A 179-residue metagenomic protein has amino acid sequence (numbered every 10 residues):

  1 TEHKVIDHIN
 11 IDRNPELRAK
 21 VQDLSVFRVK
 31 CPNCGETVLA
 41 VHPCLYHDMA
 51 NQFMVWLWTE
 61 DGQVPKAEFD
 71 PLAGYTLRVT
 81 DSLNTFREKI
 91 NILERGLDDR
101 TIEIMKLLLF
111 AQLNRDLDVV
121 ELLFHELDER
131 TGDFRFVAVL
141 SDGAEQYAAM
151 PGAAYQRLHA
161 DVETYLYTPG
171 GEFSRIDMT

Functional and structural regions predicted by a protein language model:
T1-E60: N-terminal cysteine/histidine-rich coordination modules
E2, E16, E36, E60 (+9 more regions): Glutamate identity and glutamate-enriched acidic tracts
V5, R13-V21, F86-L93, T101-M105 (+3 more regions): Generic structural signal of hydrophobic/aromatic residues within well-ordered alpha-helices of folded domains
D7-N14, D23, D48, D61 (+9 more regions): Acidic-enriched, low-complexity/disordered segments with a strong bias for Aspartate over Glutamate
N10-L17, P65, D98, P151 (+1 more regions): Serine/threonine-rich low-complexity intrinsically disordered regions
F27, L72-G74, I104-T179: Long C-terminal interaction/binding lobes of large macromolecular proteins
G35-L113: Domain-exit/linker segments immediately C-terminal to small folded modules
